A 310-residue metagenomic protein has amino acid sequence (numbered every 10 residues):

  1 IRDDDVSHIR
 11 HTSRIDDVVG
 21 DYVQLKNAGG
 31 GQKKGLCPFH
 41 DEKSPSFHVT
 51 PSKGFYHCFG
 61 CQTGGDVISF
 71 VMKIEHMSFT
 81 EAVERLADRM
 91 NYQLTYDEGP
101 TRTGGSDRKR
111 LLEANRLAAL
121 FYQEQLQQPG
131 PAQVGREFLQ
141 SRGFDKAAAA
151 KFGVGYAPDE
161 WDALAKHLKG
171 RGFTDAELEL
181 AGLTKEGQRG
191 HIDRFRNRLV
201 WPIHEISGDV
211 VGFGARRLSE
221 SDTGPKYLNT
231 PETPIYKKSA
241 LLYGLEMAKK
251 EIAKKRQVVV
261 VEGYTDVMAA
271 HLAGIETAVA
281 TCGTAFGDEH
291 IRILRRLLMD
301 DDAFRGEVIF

Functional and structural regions predicted by a protein language model:
I1-R102, D159: N-terminal structured subdomain of primase-like DNA metabolism proteins
S13, A28, T103-Y122, A132 (+1 more regions): Phosphate-handling DNA/RNA-contact segment within nucleic-acid enzymes
Y22, A114, Q125, A132-G143 (+1 more regions): Periplasmic/cell-envelope proteins involved in peptidoglycan metabolism and beta-lactam response
T95, T103-G104, A149-A150, V154-Y156: Terminal amphipathic helices with adjacent charged low-complexity linkers/tails
E307-F310: Phosphate/diphosphate-binding loops
